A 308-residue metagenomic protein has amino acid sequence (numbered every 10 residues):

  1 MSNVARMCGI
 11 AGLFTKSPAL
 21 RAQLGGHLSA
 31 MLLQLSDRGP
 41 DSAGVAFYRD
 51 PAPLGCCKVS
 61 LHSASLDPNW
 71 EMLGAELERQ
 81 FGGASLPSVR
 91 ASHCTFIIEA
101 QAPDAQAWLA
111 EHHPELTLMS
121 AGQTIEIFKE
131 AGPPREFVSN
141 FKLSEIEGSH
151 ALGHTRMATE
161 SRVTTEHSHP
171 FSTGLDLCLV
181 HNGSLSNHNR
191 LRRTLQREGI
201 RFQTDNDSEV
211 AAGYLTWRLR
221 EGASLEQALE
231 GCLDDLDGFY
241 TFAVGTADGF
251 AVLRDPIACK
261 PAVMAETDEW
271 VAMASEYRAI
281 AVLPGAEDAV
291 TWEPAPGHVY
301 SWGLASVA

Functional and structural regions predicted by a protein language model:
M1-A308: Conserved short alpha-helical segments that host acidic/polar catalytic motifs at enzyme active sites
